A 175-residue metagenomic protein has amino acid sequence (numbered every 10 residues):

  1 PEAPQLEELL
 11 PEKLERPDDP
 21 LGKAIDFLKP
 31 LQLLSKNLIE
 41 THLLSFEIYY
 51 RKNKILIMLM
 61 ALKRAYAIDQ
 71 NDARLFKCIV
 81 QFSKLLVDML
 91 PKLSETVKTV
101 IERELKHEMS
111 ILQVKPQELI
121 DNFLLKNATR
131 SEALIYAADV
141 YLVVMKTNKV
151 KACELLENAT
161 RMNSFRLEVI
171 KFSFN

Functional and structural regions predicted by a protein language model:
P1-L21: Acidic, serine/threonine- and proline-enriched intrinsically disordered linkers and terminal tails in large eukaryotic
E12, K29, T41, S45-Y50 (+5 more regions): Conserved small-residue packing positions in alpha-helical repeats and bundles
D18, K52, L86, V144-K146: Structural motif corresponding to the intra-repeat A-B loop/turn of tetratricopeptide repeats
P20-K29, L56-A65, P91-L124, I135 (+1 more regions): Alpha-helical repeat scaffolds
K36, Q70-N71, N127-T129, S164-F165: Short coil turns that delineate tetratricopeptide repeat
R64-Q70, R161-S164, I170-N175: C-terminal interaction modules of eukaryotic adaptor/scaffold proteins
